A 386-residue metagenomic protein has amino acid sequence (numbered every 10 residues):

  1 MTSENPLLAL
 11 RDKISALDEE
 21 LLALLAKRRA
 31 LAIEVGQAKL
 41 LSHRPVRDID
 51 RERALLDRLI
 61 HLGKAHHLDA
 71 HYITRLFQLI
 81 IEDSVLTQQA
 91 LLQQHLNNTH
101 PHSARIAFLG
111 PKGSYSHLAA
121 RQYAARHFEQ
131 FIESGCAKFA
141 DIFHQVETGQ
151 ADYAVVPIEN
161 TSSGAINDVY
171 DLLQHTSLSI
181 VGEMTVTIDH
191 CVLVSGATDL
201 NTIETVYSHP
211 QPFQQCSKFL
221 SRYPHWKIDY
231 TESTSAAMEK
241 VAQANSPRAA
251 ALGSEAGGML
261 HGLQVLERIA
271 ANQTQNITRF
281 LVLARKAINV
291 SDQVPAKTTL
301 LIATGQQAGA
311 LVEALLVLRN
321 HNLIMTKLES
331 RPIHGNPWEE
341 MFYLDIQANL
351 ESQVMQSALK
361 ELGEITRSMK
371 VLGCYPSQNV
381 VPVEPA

Functional and structural regions predicted by a protein language model:
M1-A386: Domain-level signature for soluble enzymes in the chorismate/prephenate branch of the shikimate pathway
